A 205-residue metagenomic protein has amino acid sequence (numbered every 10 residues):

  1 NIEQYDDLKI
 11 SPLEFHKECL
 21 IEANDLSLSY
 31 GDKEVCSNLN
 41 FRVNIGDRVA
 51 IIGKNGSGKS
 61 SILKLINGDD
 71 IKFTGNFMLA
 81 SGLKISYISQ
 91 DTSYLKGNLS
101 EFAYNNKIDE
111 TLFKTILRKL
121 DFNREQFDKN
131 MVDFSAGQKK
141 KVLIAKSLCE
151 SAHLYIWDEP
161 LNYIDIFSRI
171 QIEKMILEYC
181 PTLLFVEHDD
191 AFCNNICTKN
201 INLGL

Functional and structural regions predicted by a protein language model:
N1-K33, S37, N44: Coupling and communication elements adjacent to P-loop NTPase active sites across diverse families
L39-A50, L83, P181: Pre-Walker A (P-loop) beta-loop-beta motif of ABC nucleotide-binding domains
R48, K54, S61-F113, E187 (+1 more regions): ABC ATPase nucleotide-binding domain signature region
N55, D158, N162-D165, R169: ABC-family nucleotide-binding domains
S89-K146, E150-H153, E159-N162: ABC-family P-loop ATPase nucleotide-binding domains
H153, C180-L184: Loop/turn-to-beta-strand initiation segments
R169-C180: Helical segment within the ABC ATPase nucleotide-binding domain
C193-N195: A short, surface-exposed alpha-helical micro-motif characterized by mixed small hydrophobic and charged/polar residues
